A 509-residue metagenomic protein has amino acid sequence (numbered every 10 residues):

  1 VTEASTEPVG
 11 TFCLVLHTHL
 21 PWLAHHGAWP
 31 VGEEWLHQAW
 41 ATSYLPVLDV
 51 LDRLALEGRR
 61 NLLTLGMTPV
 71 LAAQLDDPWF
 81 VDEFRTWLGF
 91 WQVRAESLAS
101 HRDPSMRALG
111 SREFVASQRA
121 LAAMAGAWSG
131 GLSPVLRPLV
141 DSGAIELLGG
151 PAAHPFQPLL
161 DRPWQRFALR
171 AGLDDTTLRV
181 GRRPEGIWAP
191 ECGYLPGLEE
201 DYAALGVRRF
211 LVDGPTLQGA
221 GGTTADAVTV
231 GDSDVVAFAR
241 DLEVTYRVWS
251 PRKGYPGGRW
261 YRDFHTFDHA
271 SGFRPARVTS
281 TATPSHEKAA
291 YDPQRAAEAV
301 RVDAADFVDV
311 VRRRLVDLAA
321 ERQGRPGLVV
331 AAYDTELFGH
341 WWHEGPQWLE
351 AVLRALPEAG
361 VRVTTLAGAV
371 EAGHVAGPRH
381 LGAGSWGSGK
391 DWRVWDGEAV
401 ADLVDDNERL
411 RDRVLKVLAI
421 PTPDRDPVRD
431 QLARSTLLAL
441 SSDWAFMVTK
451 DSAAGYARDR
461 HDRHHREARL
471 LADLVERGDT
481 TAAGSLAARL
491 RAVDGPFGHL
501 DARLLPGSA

Functional and structural regions predicted by a protein language model:
T2-L62, M67-R112, A116-R119, G222-A509: Active-site and substrate-binding clefts of carbohydrate-active enzymes
T6-P8, D52-R60, G131-L148, T177-V180 (+1 more regions): Acidic (Asp/Glu)-rich catalytic clusters
G66-L71, P151-A153, G186-L195, L366-E371: Short, solvent-exposed turn/loop segments enriched in Gly/Ser/Thr/Pro and often Arg
G149-A171: Glycine-rich phosphate-binding "P-loop"
Q165-A189, V310-Q323, G327-A332: CE4/NodB-like, metal-dependent polysaccharide N-deacetylase domain that modifies extracellular/periplasmic N-acetylated
R183-Y194, D334-F338, A453: Conserved short loop/turn motifs at secondary-structure junctions
G193, L198-V207: Hydrophobic, small-residue-rich alpha-helical packing segments that form membrane-like cores
R208-G219, R362-T365: His/Asp/Glu-enriched short active-site or ligand-binding loop at hydrolase and phosphoryl-transfer sites
